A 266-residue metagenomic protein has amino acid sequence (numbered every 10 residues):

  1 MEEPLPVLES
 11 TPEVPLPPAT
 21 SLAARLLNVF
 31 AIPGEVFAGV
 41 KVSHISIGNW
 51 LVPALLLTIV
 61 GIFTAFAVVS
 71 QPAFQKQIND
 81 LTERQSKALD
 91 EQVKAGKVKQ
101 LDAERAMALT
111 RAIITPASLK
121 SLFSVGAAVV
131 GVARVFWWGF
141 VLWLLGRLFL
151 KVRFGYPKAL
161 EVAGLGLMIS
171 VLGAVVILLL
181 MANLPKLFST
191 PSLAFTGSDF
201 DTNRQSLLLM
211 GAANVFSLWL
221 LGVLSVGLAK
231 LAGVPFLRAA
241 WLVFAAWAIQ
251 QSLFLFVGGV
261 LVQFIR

Functional and structural regions predicted by a protein language model:
P12-A31, R111-S118: Short, membrane-interfacial amphipathic segments enriched in basic
T20-A23, V125-A133, L172, V176 (+1 more regions): Hydrophobic alpha-helical transmembrane segments of multi-pass membrane proteins
L26-G48: Cytosolic juxtamembrane amphipathic/interface segments immediately preceding and feeding into a transmembrane helix
S43-V68, A248-Q250: Hydrophobic alpha-helical transmembrane segments of multi-pass membrane transport/permease proteins
S70-A117: Membrane-interface interhelical loops and short interface/amphipathic helices in multi-pass inner-membrane
E104-R134, N214: Individual transmembrane alpha-helix segments
F136-G155: Hydrophobic transmembrane alpha-helix segments characteristic of membrane transport and insertion machinery
R153-R266: Hydrophobic alpha-helical transmembrane segments and adjacent short intramembrane/lumenal linkers of inner/organellar
